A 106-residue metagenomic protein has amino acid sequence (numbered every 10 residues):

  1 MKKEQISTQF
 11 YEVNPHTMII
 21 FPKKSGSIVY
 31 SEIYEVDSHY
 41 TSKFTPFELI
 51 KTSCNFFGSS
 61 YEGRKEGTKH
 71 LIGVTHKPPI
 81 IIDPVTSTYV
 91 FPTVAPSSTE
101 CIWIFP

Functional and structural regions predicted by a protein language model:
M1-P106: Eukaryotic intrinsically disordered, low-complexity regulatory linkers and tails enriched in Ser/Thr/Pro
